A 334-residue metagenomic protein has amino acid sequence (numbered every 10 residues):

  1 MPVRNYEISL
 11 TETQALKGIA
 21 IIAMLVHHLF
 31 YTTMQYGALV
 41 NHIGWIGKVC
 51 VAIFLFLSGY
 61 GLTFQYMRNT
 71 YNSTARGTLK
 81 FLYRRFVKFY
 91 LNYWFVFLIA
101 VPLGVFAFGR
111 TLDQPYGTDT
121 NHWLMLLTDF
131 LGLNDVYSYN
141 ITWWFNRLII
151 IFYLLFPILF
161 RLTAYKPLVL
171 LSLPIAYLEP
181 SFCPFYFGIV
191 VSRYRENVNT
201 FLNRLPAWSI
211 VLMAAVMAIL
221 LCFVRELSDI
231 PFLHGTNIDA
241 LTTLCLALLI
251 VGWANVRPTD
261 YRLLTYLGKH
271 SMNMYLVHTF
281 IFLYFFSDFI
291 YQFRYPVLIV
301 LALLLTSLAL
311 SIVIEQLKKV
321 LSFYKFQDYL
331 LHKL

Functional and structural regions predicted by a protein language model:
M1-P174, I210, P258, Y266 (+2 more regions): Membrane-cytosol interface segments of multi-pass membrane proteins, especially ER/Golgi lipid-handling enzymes
R4, E179-Y275, F280-D288, F293-A302: Alpha-helical transmembrane segments and terminal signal-anchor/GPI-anchor hydrophobic tails, characterized by long
